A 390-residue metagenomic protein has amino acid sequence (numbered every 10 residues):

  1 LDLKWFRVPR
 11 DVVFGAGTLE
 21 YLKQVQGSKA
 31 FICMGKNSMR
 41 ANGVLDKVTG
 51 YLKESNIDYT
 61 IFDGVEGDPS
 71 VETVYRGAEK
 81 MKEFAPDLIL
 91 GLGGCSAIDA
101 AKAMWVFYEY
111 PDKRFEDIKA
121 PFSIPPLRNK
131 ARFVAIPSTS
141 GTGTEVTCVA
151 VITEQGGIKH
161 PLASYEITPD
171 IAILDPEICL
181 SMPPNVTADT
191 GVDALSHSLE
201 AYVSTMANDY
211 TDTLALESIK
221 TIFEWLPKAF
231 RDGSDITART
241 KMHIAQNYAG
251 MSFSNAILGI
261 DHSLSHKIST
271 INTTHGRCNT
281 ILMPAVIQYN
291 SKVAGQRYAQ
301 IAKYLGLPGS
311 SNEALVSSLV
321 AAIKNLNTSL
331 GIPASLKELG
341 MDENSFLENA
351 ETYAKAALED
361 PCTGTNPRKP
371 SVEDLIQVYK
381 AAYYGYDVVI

Functional and structural regions predicted by a protein language model:
L1-L88, L336: ATP/NTP phosphate-donor binding region
R10, A16-G17, M34-K36, V65 (+9 more regions): Fold-independent oxyanion-binding glycine-rich loops and adjacent beta-strand/coil segments at enzyme active sites
E72-E177: Glycine/threonine-rich beta-strand-loop-alpha-helix active-site module that forms ligand/phosphate-binding
V149-A256: Carboxylate- and glycine-rich phosphate/diphosphate-binding segment that chelates Mg2+/Mn2+
M206-L214, A229-K241, A256-D261, E313-V316 (+3 more regions): Flexible, glycine/charged-enriched surface loops at secondary-structure junctions
A256-L319, K324: C-terminal catalytic subdomain
A302, P308-I390: C-terminal charged capping/lid subdomain of soluble metabolic enzymes
